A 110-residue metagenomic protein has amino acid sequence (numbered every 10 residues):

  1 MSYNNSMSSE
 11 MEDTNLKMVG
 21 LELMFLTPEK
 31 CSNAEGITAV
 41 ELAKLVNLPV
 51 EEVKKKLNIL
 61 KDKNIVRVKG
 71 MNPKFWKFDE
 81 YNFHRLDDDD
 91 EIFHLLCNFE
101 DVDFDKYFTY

Functional and structural regions predicted by a protein language model:
M1-E10: Long, low-complexity, charged/polar intrinsically disordered regions in eukaryotic proteins
S9-M18, M71-C97: Short, cationic-aromatic polyanion-contact patches
N15-V40, K44: Short amphipathic alpha-helical interface segments
E22, L45, K56, E91 (+2 more regions): Charge-rich, solvent-exposed alpha-helical interaction surfaces
L48-K61: Short amphipathic alpha-helical interaction segments
E51, F99-Y110: Exposed, interaction-prone assembly regions rather than primary DNA-binding/catalytic cores
K61-M71: A short, conserved structural fragment
